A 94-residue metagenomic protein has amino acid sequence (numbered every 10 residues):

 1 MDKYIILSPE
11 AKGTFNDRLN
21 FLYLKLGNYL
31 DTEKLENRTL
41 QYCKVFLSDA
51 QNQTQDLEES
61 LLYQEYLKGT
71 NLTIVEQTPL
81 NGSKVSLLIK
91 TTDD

Functional and structural regions predicted by a protein language model:
M1-D94: Short, polar/acidic, helix-capping and beta-turn segments at strand->helix junctions that line the mouths
